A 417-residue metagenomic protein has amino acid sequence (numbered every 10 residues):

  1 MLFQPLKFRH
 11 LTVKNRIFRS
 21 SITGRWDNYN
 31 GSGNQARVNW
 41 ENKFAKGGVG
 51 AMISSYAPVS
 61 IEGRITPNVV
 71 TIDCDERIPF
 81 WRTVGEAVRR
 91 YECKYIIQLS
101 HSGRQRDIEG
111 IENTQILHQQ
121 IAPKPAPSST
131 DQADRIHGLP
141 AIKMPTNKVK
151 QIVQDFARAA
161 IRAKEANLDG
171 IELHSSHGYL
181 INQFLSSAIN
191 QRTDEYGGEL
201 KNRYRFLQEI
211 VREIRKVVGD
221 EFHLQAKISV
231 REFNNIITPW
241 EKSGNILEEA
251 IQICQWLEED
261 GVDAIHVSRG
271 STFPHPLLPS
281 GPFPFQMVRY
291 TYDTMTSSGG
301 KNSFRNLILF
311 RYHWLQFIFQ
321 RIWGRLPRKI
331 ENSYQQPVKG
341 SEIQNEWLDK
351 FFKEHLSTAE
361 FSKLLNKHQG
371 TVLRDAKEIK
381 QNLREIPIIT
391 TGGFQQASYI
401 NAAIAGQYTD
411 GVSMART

Functional and structural regions predicted by a protein language model:
M1-T417: Flavin-dependent oxidoreductase catalytic cores
